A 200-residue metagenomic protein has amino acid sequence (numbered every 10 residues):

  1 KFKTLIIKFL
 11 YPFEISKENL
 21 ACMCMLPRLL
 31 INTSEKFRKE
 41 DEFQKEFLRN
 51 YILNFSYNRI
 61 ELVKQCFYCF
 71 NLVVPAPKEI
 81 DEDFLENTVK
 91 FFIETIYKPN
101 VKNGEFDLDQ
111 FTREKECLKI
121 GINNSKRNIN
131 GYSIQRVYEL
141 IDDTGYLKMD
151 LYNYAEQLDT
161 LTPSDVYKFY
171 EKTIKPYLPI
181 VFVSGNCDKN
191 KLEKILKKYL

Functional and structural regions predicted by a protein language model:
F2-M23, E40-E94, N130-E156, L178-S184: M16 family metallopeptidases and their MPP-like homologs
L20-R28, N32: Active-site recognition of the HExxH zinc-binding catalytic motif
T33-K36, P77-D81, K98-D107: Short, polar/flexible loop-turn hinges at active-site or ligand-entry regions and domain interfaces
Q44, K98-N123: Acidic/histidine-enriched alpha-helical segments
V89-K102, K198-L200: A common structural junction motif
K126: Glycine-rich, mobile lid/loop segments that gate access to catalytic sites or pores
G145, P163-Y199: Non-catalytic, conformational "gating/processing" segments within enzyme and secreted inhibitor domains
